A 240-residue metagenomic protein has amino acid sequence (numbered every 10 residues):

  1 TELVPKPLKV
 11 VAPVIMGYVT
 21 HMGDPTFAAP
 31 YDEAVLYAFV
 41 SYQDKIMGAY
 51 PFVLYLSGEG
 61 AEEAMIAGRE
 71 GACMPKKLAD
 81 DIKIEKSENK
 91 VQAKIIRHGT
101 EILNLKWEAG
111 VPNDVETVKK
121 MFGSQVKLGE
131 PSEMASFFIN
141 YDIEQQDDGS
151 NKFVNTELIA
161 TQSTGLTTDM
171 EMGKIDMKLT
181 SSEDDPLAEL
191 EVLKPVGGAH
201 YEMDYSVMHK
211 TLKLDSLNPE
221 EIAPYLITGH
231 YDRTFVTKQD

Functional and structural regions predicted by a protein language model:
T1-P7: Short, extreme N-terminal leader segments that mark the start of a protein/domain
K9-S41: Short, structured protein-protein interaction patches enriched in aromatics and acidic/basic residues, typified by
D32-A34, G48, S87-N89: Residues at beta-strand starts and edge strands
E33-F39, Y50-P51, P131-S136: Aromatic/basic-lined ligand-recognition segments that form π-stacking hydrophobic pockets flanked by Lys/Arg to engage
V40-D44, G99: Beta-strand elements of well-folded, non-transmembrane domains
M47-L54, E62-K83: A surface/extracellular/periplasmic glyco- and lipid-processing/surface-interacting theme
S57: Short, conserved beta-strand/beta-arch hydrophobic-aromatic motifs that form part of recognition grooves or interface
A72-D240: Interaction-surface and assembly-scaffold signal
